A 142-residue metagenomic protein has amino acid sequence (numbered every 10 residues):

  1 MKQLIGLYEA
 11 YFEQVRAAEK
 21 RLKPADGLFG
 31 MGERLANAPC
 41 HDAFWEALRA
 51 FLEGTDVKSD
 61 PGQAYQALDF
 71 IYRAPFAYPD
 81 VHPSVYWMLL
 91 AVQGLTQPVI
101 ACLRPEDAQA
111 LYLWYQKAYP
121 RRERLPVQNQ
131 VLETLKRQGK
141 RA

Functional and structural regions predicted by a protein language model:
M1-A142: Non-catalytic all-alpha helical scaffold/repeat segments
